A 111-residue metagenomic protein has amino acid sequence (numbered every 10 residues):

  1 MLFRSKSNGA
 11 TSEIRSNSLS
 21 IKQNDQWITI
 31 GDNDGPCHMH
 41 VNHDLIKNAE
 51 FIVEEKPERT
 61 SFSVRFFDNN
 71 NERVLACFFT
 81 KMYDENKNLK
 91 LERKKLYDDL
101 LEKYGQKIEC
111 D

Functional and structural regions predicted by a protein language model:
S5: Short beta-strand
N8-G9: Hydrophobic, proline/glycine-rich low-complexity stretches
I14-R65, A76: Intrinsic, low-complexity N-terminal interaction/targeting segments
N48-D111: Acidic, Ser/Thr- and proline-rich intrinsically disordered linker/docking segments of eukaryotic scaffolds
